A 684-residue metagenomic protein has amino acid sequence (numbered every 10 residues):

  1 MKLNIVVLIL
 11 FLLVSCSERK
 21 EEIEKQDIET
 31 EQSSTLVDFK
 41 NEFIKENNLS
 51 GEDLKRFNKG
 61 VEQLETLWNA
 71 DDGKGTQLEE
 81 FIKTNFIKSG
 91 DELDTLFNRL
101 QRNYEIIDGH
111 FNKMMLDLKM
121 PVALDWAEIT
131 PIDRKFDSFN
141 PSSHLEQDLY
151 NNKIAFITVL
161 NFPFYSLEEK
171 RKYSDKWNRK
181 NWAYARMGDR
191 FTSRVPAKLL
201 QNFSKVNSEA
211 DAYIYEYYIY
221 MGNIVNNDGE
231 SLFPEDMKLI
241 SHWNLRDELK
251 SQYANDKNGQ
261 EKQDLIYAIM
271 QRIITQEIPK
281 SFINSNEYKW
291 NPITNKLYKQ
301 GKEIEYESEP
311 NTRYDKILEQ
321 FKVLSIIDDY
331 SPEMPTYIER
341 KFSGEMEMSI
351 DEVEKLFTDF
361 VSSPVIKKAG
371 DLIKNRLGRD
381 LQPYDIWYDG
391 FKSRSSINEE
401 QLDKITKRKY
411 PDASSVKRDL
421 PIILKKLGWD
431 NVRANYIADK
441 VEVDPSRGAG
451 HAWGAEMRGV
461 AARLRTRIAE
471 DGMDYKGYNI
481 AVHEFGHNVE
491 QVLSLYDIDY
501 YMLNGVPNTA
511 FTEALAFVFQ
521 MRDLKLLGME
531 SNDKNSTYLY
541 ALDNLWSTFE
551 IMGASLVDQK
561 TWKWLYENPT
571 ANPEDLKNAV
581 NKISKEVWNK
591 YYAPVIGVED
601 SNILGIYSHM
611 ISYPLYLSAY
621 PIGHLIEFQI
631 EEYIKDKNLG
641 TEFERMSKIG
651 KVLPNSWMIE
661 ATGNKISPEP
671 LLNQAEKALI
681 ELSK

Functional and structural regions predicted by a protein language model:
K2-L8: Sec-dependent signal peptide recognition, specifically the positively charged N-region followed immediately by
L13-S15: C-terminal motif of bacterial Sec signal peptides marking the signal peptidase cleavage site
S17-R19: Bacterial signal peptide processing site
E22-D264, A268-K296, I327-S396, T570-K684: C-terminal, non-catalytic "cap/extension" segments appended to globular domains
N398-V460: Auxiliary, metal-adjacent structural segments of Zn-dependent hydrolase domains
L464-L495, A516-F517: Active-site recognition of the HExxH zinc-binding catalytic motif
L493-D497, Y501-F549, G623, G663: Post-HExxH zinc-binding segment in Zn-dependent metallohydrolases
K525-S608: Long, amphipathic alpha-helical stalk/connector segments used for oligomerization, subunit docking, or mechanical
